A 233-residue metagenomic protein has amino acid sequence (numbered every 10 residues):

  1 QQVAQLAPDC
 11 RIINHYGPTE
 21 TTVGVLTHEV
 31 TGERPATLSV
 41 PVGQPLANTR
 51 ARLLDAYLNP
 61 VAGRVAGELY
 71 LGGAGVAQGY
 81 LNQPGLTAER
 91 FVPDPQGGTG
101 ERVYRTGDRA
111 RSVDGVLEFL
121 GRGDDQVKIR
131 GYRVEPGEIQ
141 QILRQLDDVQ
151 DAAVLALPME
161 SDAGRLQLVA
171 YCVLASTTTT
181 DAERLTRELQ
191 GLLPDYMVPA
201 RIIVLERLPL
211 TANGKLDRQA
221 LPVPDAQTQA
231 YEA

Functional and structural regions predicted by a protein language model:
Q1, N14-T21: Adenylate-forming
P8-N14, E29-A233: AMP-dependent adenylate-forming
L26: Specific aromatic-rich, kink-prone transmembrane helix
